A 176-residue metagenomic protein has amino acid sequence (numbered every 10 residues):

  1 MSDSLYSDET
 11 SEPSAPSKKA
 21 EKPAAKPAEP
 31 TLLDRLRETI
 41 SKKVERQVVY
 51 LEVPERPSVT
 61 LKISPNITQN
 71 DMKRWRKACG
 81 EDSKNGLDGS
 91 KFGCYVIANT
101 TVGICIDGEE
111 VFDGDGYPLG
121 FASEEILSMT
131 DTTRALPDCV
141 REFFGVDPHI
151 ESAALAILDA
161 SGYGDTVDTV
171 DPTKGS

Functional and structural regions predicted by a protein language model:
D3, K22-P27, P57-S176: Short, surface-exposed, charged amphipathic helix/loop patches that serve as local interaction elements
D3-D8, T31-D34, E38, Y163-D165: Intrinsically disordered, low-complexity segments used for protein-protein interactions
L5-T31: N-terminal intrinsically disordered, low-complexity tails
T31-E52: Short acidic, Pro/Gly- and aromatic-enriched capping/linker segments at domain boundaries
